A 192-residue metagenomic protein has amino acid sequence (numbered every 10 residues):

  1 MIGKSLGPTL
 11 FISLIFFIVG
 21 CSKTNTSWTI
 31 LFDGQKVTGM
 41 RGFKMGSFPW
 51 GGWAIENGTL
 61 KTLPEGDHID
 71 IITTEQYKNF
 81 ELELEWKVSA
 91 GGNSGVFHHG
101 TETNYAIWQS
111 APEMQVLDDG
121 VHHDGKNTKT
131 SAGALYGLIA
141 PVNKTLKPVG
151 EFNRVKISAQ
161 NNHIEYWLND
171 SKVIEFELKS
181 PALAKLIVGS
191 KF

Functional and structural regions predicted by a protein language model:
M1-L10: Bacterial N-terminal signal peptides that target proteins for export
T9-F17: Bacterial N-terminal signal peptides
C21-F192: Carbohydrate-interacting regions of secretory-pathway proteins
